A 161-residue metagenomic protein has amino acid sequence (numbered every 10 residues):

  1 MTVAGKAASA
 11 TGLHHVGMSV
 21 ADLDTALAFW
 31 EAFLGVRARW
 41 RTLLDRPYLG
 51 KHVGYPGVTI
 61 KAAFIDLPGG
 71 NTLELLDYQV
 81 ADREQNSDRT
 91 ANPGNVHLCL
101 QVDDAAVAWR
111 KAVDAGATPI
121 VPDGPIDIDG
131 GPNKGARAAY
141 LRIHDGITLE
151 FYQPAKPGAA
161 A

Functional and structural regions predicted by a protein language model:
M1-S9, M18, R41, L73 (+1 more regions): Vicinal oxygen chelate
S9-G12, T90-N95, P132-N133: Short glycine-enriched loop/turn motifs at secondary-structure junctions
L13, W30, I60, G70-L75 (+2 more regions): Short, structured motif recognition centered on aromatic/hydrophobic residues
S19-G70, D114, K134: Core segments of cupin and vicinal oxygen chelate
L44-K51, V80-N86, P125-R137: A cross-kingdom feature marking solvent-exposed beta-strand/loop segments within repeated, beta-rich binding/scaffold
R46, G69-T72, V80-A81, A105: Short, charged/polar surface micro-motifs in flexible loops or helix N-caps
D77-V80, P154: Acetyl-CoA-dependent GNAT
E84-D88, A160-A161: A short, polar/proline- and glycine-enriched secondary-structure boundary/capping micro-motif
